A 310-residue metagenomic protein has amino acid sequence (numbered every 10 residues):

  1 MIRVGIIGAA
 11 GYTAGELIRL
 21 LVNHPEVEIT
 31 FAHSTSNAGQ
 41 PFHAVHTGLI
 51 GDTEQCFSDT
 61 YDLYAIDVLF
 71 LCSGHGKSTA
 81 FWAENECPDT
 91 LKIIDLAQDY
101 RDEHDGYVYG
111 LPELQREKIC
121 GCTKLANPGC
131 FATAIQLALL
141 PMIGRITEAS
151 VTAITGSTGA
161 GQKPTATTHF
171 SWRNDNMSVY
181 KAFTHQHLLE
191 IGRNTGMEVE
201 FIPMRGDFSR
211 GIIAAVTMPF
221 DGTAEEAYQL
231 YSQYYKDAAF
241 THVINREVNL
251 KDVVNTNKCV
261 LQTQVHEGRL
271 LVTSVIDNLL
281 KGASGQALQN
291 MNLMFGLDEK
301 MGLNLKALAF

Functional and structural regions predicted by a protein language model:
M1-Y180, Q264-H266, M301, A309: N-terminal Rossmann-like NAD(P) cofactor-binding subdomain of oxidoreductases, focused on the glycine-rich
Y12, G106, C130-T133, L137 (+5 more regions): Conserved active-site and cofactor/substrate-binding residues in soluble primary-metabolism enzymes
I18, Q136-I143, L188-G192, G285-N292: Predominant activation on well-ordered alpha-helical scaffold segments within soluble catalytic domains
K163-G206: Anionic-ligand binding region
E200-D207, H242-V248: Short catalytic/ligand-gating loop segments at beta-alpha or beta-beta junctions within enzyme catalytic domains
R210-A214: Conserved glycine-rich beta-strand-loop-beta hairpin in the small C-terminal domain of fold type I
T217-F310: C-terminal active-site/capping subdomain that shapes the small-molecule cofactor and substrate pocket of enzyme
